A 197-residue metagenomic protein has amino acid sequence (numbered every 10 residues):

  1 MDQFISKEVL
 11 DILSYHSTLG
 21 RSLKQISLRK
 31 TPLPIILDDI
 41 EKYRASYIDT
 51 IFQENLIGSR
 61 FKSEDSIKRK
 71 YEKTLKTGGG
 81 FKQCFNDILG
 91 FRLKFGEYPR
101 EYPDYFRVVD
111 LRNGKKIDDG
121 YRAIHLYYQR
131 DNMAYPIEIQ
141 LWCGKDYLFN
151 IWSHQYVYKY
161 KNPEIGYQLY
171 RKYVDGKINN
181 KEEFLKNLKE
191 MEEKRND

Functional and structural regions predicted by a protein language model:
M1-G79, N179, K194-D197: Charge-rich, low-complexity segments
G78, K82-L188, K194: Long beta-strand-rich cores associated with HINT superfamily self-processing modules
